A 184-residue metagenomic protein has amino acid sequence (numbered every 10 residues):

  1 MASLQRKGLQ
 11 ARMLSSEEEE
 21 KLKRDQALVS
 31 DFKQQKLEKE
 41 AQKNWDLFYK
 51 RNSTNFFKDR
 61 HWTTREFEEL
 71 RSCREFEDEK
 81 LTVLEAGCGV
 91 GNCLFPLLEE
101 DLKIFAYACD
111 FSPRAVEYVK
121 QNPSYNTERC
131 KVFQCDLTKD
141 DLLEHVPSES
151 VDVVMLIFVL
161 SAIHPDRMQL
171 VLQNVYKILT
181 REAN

Functional and structural regions predicted by a protein language model:
M1-Q42, L47: N-terminal auxiliary segments of SAM/dcSAM-dependent transferases
F56-K80, P96: Conserved alpha-helix/loop element of class I SAM-dependent methyltransferases that forms part of the SAM/SAH-binding
D59-E66, T82-E85, F133-C135, V171: Short amphipathic alpha-helical segments embedded in low-complexity Lys/Glu-rich regions
E77, T82-L142: Class I SAM-dependent methyltransferase SAM/SAH-binding core
L142-V154: A short acidic, Gly/Pro-enriched loop at the edge of an enzyme's catalytic core that lines a small-molecule cofactor
V151-R167: A short SAM/SAH-binding and catalytic strip from SAM-dependent methyltransferases
Q169-R181: A short glycine-rich, Lys/Arg-flanked "PGG" loop and its adjoining helix->strand segment in the class I
N184: Conserved class I S-adenosyl-L-methionine
